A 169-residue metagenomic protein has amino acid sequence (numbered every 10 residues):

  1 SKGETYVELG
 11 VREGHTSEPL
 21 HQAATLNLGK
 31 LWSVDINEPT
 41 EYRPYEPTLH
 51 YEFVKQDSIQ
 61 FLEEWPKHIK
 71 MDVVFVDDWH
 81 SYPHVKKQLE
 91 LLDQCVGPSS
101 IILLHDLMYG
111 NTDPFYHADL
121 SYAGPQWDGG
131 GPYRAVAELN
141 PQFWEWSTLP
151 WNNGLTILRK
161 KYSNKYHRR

Functional and structural regions predicted by a protein language model:
S1-R169: S-adenosylmethionine/decaboxylated-SAM
